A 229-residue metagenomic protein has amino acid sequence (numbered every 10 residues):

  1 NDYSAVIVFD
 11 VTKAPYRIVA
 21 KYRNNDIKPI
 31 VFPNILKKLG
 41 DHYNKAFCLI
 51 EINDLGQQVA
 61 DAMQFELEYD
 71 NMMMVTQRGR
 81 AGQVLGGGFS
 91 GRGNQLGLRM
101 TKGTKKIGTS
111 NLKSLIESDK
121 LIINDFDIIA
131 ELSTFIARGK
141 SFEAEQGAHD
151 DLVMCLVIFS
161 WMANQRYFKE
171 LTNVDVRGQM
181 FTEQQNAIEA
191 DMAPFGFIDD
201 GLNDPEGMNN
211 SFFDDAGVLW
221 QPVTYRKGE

Functional and structural regions predicted by a protein language model:
N1-Q77, K106, S110, S114 (+1 more regions): RNase H-like, metal-dependent nuclease domains and their acidic two-metal-ion catalytic environment used
A20-R23, N71-M100: A generic structural motif
G97-T101, F142-E145: Short, glycine/charged-rich beta-strand-loop motifs at protein surfaces that mediate ligand recognition and catalysis
